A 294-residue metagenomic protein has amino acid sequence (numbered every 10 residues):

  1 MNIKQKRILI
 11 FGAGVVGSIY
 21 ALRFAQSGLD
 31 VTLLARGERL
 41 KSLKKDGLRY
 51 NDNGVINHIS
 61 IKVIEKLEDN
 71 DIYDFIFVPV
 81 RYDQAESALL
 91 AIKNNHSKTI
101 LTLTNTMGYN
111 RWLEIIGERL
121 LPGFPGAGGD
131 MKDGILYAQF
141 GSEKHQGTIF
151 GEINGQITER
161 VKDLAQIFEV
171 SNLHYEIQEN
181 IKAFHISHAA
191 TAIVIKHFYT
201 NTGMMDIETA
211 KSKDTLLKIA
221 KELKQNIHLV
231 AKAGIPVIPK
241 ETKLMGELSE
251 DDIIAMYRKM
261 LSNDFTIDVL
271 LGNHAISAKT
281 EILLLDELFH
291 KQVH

Functional and structural regions predicted by a protein language model:
M1-H58: NAD(P)+-binding Rossmann beta1-loop-alpha1 motif at the extreme N-terminus of oxidoreductases
N2-K4, I227, A231-H294: NAD(P)-dependent Rossmann-like dehydrogenase/reductase catalytic/cofactor-binding core
Q5-R7, D74, K98, Q146: Nucleotide donor/acceptor-binding cores
I8, D30-V31, I100, L120 (+1 more regions): Hydrophobic anchor at the start of a short beta-strand that flanks the dinucleotide cofactor-binding loop
V55-Y137: Rossmann-like NAD(P)(H) cofactor-binding subdomain of soluble oxidoreductases
W112-H188: Rossmann-fold dinucleotide-binding core
Q166-F168, T215-K240: Flavin-binding catalytic cores
K182-I227: Active-site-proximal catalytic alpha-helix in oxidoreductases
